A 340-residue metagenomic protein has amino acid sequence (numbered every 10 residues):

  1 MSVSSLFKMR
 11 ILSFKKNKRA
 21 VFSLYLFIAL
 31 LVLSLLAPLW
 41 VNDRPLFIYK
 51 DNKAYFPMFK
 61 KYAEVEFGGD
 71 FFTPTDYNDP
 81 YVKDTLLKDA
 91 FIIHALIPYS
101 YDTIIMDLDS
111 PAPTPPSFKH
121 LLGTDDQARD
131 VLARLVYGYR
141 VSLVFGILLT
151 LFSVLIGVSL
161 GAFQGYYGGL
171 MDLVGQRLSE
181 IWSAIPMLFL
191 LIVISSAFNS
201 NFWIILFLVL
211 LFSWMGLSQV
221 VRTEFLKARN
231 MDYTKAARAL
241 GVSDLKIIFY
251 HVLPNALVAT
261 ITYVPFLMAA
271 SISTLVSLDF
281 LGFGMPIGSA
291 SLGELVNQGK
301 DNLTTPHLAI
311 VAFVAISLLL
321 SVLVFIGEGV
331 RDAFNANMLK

Functional and structural regions predicted by a protein language model:
M1-V154, V158, F163, N302-V314 (+2 more regions): Gly/Trp-centered helix-boundary motif
T124-K340: Alpha-helical transmembrane segments of integral membrane proteins, especially multi-pass inner/plasma-membrane
